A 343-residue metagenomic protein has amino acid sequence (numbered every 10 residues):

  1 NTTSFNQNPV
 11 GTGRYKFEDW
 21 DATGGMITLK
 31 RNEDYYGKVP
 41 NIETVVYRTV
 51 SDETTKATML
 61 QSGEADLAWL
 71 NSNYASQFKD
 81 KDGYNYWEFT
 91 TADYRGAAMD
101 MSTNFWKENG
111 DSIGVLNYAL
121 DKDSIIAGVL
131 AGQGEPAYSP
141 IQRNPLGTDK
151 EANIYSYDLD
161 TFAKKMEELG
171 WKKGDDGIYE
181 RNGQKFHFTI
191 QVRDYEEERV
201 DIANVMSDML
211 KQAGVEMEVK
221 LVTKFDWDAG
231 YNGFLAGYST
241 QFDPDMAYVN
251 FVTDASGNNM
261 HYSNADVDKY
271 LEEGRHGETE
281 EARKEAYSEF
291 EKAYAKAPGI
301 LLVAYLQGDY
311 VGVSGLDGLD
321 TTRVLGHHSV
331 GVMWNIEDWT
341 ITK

Functional and structural regions predicted by a protein language model:
N1-T12, D19, G37-N41, F78-F89 (+5 more regions): Short, solvent-exposed loop/beta-turn-alpha elements that line the ligand-binding surface or hinge of extracytoplasmic
T3-N6, N32-Q77, E216-E218: Ligand-site clamp/hinge motif
N8-Y36, V192-V205: Bilobed "Venus flytrap"/periplasmic-binding protein-like clamshell domains and structurally analogous long
G13-E18, I27-T28, E43-R48, K185-D194 (+1 more regions): Short, well-ordered beta-strand elements
K30, E108-S207, E289, T340-K343: Append "and occasionally in soluble cytosolic enzymes with long acidic Gly/Pro-rich linkers
D34, Q61, A65, N104 (+7 more regions): Sec-exported extracytoplasmic/periplasmic mature domains
E53, W69-A75, K122, I141 (+1 more regions): Beta->alpha turn/N-cap motifs
D208-G257, S288: Periplasmic binding protein-like
